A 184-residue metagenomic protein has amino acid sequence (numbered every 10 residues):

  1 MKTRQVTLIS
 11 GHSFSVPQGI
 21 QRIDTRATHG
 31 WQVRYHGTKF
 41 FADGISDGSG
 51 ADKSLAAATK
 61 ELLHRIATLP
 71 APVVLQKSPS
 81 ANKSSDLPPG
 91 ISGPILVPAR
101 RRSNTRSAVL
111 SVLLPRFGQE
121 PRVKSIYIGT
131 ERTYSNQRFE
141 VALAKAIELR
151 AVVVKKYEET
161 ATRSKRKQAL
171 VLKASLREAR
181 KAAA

Functional and structural regions predicted by a protein language model:
M1-A184: Boundary-flanking segments of nucleic-acid-binding domains in nuclear regulatory proteins
